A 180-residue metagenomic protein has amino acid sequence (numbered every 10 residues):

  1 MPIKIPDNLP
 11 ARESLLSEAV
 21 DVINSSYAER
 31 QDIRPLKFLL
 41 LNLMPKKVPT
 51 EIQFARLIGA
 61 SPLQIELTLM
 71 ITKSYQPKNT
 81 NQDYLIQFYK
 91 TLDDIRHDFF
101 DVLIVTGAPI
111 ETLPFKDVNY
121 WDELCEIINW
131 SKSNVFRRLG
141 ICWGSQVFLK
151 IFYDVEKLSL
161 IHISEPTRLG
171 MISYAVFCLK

Functional and structural regions predicted by a protein language model:
M1-I65, L69-Y75, D93-D98, K116: RNA-binding accessory domains that recognize and position tRNA/RNA substrates
T50, P114-F115, F148-I151, I172-Y174: Short glycine-/acidic-enriched loop or helix-start segments at secondary-structure transitions that form or flank
E51-I58, L85-Y89, S173-V176: Short, well-ordered amphipathic alpha-helices
A55-L57, N119-E123, V155-K157, L179-K180: Glycine-rich, phosphate-binding/catalytic loops in enzymes
T72-G140, I151-F152: Flexible gly/pro-rich beta->alpha loop and the following alpha-helix that scaffold active-site loops
C142-G144: Catalytic nucleophile serine of serine hydrolases, specifically the conserved "nucleophile elbow" pentapeptide
Q146-L160: Gly/Ser-rich oxyanion-binding loop with an adjacent helix/lid that shapes the negatively charged ligand pocket
I161-K180: Single conserved hydrophobic/aromatic residue that forms the stacking wall/gate of nucleotide- or nucleobase-binding
